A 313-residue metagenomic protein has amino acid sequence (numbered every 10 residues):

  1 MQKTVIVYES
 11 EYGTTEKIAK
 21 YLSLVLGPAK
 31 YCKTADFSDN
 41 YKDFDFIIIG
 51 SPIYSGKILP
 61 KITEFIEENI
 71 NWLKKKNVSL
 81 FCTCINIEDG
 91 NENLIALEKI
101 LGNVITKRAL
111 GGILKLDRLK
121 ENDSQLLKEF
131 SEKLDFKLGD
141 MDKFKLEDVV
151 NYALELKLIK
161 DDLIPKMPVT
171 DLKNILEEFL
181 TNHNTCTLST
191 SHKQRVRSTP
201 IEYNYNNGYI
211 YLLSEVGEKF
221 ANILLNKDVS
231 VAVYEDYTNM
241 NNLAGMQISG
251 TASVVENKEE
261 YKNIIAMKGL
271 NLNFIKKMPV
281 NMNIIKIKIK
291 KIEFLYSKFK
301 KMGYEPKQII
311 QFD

Functional and structural regions predicted by a protein language model:
Q2, V25-G27, S55-P165: FMN-binding flavodoxin-like domain, especially the glycine-rich phosphate-binding loop
Q2-L26: N-terminal beta1-alpha1 ligand-phosphate binding loop
V5-I6, I49, S79-C82, A109 (+2 more regions): Structural beta-sheet core signal
G27-D39: A short, well-structured beta->alpha microelement
Y41-K42, L180: A short, aliphatic-rich alpha-helical micro-motif
F44-I47, H183-V216, I223, V231-E235 (+1 more regions): Short beta-strand segments
K99-G102, A109, M167, A244-D313: Charged, gly/pro-rich active-site loop segments
L158-N182: Extreme N-terminal tail/first-helix region
